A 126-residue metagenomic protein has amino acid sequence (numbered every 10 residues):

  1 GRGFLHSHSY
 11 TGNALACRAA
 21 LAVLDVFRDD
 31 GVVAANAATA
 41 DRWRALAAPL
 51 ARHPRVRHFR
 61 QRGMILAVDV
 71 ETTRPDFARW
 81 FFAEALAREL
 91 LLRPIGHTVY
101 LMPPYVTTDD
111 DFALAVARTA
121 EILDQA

Functional and structural regions predicted by a protein language model:
G1-A126: Conserved N-terminal phosphate-binding loop of PLP-dependent enzymes in the Aspartate aminotransferase
